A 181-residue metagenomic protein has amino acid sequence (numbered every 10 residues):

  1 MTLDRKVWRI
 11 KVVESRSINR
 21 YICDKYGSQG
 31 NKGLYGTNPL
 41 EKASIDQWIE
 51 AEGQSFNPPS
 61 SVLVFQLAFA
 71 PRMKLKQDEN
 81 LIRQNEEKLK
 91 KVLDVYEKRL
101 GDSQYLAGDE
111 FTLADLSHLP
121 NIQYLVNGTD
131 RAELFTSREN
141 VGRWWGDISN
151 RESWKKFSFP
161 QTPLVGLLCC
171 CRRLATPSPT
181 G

Functional and structural regions predicted by a protein language model:
M1-R83, E87-K90, A175, G181: GST-like domain detector, emphasizing the conserved glutathione-binding G-site in the N-terminal thioredoxin-like
I18, I45, Y96, D115 (+1 more regions): Residue-level signal for nonpolar/aromatic packing positions in well-ordered secondary structure
K25, Q29, A51, S103 (+1 more regions): Alpha-helix C-capping/helix-to-loop hinge sites
W48, W144-W145: Signature tryptophan residues that serve as conserved aromatic anchors
S55, P59-V64, L106-R131, S137-G142 (+2 more regions): GST superfamily/GST-like fold recognition
N85-V92, R99, N121, W144: Alpha-helical packing segments of well-folded alpha/beta enzyme cores
Y96-A107: Hydrophobic alpha-helical bundle segments that form small-molecule/ligand-binding pockets
S153-G181: C-terminal helix/juxtamembrane-tail motif
